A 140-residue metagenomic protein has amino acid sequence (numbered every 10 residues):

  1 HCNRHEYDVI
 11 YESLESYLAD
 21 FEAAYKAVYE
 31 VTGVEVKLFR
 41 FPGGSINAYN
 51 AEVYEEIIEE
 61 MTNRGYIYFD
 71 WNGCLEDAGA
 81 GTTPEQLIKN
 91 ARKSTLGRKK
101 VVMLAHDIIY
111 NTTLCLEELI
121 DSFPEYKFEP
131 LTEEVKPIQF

Functional and structural regions predicted by a protein language model:
H1-T83, K99-L104: Metal-dependent polysaccharide deacetylase catalytic core of the NodB/CE4 family, i.e., the active-site-bearing domain
Y54-E55, E85-I88, T113: Structural motif corresponding to alpha-helix initiation and N-cap regions
T83-L96: A short, acidic, amphipathic alpha-helical segment used as a generic capping/interface helix at domain edges
H106-I108: Short, loop-centered acidic/histidine patches that primarily coordinate divalent metals
Y110-F140: C-terminal domain-boundary segment and adjacent tail
